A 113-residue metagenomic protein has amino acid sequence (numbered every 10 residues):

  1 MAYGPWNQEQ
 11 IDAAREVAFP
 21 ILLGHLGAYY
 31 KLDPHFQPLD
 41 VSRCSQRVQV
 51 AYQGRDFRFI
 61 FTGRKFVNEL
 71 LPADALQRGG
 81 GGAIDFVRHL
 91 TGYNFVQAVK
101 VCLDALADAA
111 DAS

Functional and structural regions predicted by a protein language model:
M1-S113: N-terminal structured subdomain of primase-like DNA metabolism proteins
